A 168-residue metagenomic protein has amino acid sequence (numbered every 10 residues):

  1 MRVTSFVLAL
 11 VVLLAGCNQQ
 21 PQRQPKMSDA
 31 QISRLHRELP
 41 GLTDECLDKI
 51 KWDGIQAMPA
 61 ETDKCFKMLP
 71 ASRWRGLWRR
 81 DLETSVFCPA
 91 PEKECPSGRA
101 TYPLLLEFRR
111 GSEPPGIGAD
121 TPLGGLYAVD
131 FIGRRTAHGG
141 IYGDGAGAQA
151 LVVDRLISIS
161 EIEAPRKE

Functional and structural regions predicted by a protein language model:
M1-V7: Bacterial N-terminal signal peptides that target proteins for export
L14-G16: C-terminal motif of bacterial Sec signal peptides marking the signal peptidase cleavage site
Q19-E168: OB-fold and OB-like single-stranded nucleic-acid-recognition modules and their adjacent interaction interfaces
